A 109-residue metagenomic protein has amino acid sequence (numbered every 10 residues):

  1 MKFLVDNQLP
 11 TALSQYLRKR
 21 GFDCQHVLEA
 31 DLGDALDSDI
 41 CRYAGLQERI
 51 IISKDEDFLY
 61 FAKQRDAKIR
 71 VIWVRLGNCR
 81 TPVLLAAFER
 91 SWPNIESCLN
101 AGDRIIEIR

Functional and structural regions predicted by a protein language model:
M1-K2, R109: Absolute protein N-terminus
K2-I50: N-terminal first-folded block
V5, S53-K54, W73-L76: Small/polar loops that bind or transfer phosphate-bearing groups
D31, E56-Y60, V71: Amphipathic, hydrophobic secondary-structure cores in small proteins
A44-A62: Acidic, metal-binding active-site segment of PIN/NYN-like and related structure-specific nucleases
K63-K68: Conserved TIR/SEFIR loop-to-helix hotspot centered on a Trp-containing motif with a nearby acidic residue
I69-R109: C-terminal structural segments of small proteins and small subunits
